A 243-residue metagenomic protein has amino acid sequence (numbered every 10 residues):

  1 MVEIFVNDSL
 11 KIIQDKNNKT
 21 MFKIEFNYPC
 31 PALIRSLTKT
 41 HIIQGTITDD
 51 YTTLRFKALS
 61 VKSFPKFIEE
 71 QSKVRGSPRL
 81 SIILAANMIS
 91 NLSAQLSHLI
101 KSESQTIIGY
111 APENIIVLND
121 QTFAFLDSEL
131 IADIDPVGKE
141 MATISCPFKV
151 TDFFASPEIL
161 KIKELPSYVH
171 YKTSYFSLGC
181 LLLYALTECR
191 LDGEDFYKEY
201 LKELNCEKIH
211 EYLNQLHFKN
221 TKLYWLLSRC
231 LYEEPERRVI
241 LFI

Functional and structural regions predicted by a protein language model:
M1-L54: ATP-binding glycine-rich loop module of kinase domains
T38-I83: Conserved structural core of kinase catalytic domains
S93-T106: Protein kinase catalytic-loop region centered on the HRD/HxD motif
I108-F154: Activation segment/activation loop of eukaryotic-type protein kinase catalytic domains
E158-Y171: Conserved end of the kinase activation segment
S174, L178-G179: Alpha-helical D-x4-[hydrophobic]G micro-motif in the C-lobe of protein kinase domains
R229-F242: A conserved short helix/loop substructure at the end of the activation segment of eukaryotic-like protein kinase domains
